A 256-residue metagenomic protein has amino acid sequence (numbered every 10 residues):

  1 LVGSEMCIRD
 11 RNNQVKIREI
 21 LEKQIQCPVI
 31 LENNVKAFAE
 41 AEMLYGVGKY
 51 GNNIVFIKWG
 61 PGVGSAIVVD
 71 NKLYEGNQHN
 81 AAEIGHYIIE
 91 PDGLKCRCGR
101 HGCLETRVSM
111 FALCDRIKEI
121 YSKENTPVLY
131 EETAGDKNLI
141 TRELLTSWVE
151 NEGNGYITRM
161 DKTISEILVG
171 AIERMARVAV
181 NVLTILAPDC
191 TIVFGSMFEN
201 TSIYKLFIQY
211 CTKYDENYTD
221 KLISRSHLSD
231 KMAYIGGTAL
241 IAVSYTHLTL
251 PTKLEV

Functional and structural regions predicted by a protein language model:
L1-D10, T246-T252: Conserved small/polar residues in nucleotide/adenosyl-binding loops
S4-N53, S202-K213: Glycine-rich phosphate-binding loop and adjoining helix at the ATP-binding site of ATP-dependent phosphoryl-transfer
Q24-C27, R100, L104-L248: ATP-binding/phosphotransfer module of carbohydrate and carboxylate kinases, centering on a glycine-rich
L31-K36, K58, R225-D230: Active-site nucleophile and cofactor-binding loops and adjacent substrate-binding regions of central metabolic enzymes
A37, P61, T252: Short, glycine/acidic-enriched loop or turn micro-motifs at the edges of active sites
A37-A39, G64-S65, Y74, F198-T201 (+1 more regions): Short, active-site-adjacent cap segments at secondary-structure transitions
Y50-R107: Glycine-rich phosphate-binding loop of actin/hexokinase-like ATP-binding domains
